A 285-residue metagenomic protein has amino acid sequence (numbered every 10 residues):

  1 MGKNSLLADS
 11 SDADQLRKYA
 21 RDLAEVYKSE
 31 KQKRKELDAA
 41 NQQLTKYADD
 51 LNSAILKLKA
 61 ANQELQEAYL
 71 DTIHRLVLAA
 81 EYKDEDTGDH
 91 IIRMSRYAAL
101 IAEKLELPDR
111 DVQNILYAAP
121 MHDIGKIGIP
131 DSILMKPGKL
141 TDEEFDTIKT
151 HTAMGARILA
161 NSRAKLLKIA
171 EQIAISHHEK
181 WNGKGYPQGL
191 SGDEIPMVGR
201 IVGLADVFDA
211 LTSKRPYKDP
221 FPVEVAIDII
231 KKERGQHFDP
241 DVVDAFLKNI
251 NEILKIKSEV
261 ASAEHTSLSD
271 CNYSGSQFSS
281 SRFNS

Functional and structural regions predicted by a protein language model:
M1-N52, L56: N-terminal membrane insertion elements
D22, R75-L78: Flexible, glycine/charge-rich interdomain/linker segments that couple and regulate nucleotide signaling catalytic cores
K28, K35-Q42, D49, S53-Q63 (+2 more regions): Metal-dependent catalytic cores of enzymes that make or break cyclic nucleotides and related phosphoester linkages
